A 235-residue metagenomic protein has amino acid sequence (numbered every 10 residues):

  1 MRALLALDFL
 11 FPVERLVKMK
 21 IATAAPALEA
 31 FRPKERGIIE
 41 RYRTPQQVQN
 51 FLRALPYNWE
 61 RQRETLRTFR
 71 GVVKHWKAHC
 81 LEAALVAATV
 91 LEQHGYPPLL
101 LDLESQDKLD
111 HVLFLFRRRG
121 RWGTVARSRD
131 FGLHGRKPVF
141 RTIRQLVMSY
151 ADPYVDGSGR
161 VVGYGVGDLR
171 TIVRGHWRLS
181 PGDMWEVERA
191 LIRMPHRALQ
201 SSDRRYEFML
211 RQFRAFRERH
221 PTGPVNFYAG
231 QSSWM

Functional and structural regions predicted by a protein language model:
L4-M235: A structural boundary/capping signal
